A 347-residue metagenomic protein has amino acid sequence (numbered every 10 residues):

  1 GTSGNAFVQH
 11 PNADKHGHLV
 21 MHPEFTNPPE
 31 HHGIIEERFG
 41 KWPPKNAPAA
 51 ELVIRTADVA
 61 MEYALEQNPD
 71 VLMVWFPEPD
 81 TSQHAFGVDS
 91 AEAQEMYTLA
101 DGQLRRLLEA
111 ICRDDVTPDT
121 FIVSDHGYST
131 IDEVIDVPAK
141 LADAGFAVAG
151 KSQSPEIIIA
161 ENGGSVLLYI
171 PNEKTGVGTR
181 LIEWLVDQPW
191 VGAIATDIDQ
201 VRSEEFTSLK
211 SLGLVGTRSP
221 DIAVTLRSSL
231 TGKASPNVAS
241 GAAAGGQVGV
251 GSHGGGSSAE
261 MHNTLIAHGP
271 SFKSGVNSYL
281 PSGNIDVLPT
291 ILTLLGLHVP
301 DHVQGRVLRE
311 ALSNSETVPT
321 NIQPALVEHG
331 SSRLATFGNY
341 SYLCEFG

Functional and structural regions predicted by a protein language model:
G1-G87, I170, V186-P189, K233: His/Asp/Glu-rich, glycine-adjacent segments that coordinate divalent cations and/or stabilize oxyanion chemistry on
G1-S3, W75-P79, S124-H126, I170-N172 (+2 more regions): Active-site-proximal beta-strand/loop segments in catalytic clefts of secreted hydrolases
P11-K15, V88-A91, I135-L141, V238-G241: Short secondary-structure boundary/capping segments
A50-I54, A91-T98, N172-G176, S278-I285 (+1 more regions): Soluble non-cytosolic domains of exported or imported proteins
T56, A60, A93-M96, A100-Q103 (+4 more regions): Stable alpha-helical elements in mature extracytoplasmic
L99-L141, T225, L265, I291: Metal-dependent active-site segment of extracytoplasmic phospho-/sulfohydrolases and closely related
S154-T290: Active-site neighborhoods of enzymes that stabilize oxyanions during catalysis
V318-G347: Phosphate/adenylate-binding glycine loop and adjacent helical scaffold
